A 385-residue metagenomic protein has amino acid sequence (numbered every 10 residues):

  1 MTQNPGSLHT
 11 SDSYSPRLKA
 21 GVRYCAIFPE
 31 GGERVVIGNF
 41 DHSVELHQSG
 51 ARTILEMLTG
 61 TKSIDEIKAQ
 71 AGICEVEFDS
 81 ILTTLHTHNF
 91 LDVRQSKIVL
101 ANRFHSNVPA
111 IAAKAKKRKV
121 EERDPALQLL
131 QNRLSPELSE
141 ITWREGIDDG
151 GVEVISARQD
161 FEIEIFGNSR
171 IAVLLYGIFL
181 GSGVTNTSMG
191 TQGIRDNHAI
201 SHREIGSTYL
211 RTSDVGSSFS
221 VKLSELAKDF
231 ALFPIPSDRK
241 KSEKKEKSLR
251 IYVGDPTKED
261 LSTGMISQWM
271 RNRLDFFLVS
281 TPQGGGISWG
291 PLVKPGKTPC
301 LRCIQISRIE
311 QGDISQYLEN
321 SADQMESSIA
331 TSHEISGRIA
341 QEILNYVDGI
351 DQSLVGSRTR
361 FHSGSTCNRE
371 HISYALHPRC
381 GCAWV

Functional and structural regions predicted by a protein language model:
M1-V385: Adenine nucleotide-associated cytosolic modules
